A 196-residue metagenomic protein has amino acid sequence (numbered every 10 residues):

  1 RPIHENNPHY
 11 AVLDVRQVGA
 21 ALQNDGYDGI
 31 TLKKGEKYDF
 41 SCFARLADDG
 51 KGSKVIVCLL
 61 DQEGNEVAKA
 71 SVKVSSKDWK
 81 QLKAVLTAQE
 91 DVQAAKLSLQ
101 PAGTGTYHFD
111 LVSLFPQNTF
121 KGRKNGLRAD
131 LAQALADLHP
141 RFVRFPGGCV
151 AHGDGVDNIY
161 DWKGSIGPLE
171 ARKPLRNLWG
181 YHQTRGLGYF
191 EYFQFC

Functional and structural regions predicted by a protein language model:
R1-L187: Extracellular and organelle-lumenal recognition/adhesion modules and their flexible linkers in secreted
Y189-C196: A structural motif corresponding to the C-terminal end of an alpha-helix and its immediate exit/capping segment
